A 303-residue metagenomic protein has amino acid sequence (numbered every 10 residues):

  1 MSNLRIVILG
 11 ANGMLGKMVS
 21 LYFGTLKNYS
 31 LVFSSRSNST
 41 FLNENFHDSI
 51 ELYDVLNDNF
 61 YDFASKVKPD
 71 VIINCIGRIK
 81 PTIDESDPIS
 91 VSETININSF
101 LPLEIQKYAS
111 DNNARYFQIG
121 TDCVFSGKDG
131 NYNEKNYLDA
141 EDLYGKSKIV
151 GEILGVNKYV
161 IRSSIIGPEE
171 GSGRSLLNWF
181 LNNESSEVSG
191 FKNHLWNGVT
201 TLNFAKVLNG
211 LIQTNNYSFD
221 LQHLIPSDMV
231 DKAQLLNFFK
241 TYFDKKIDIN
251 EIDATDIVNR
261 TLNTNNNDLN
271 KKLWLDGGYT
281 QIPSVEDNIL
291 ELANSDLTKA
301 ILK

Functional and structural regions predicted by a protein language model:
L4-L26: N-terminal Rossmann NAD(P)H-binding glycine-rich loop of SDR-like oxidoreductase domains
L52-I97: NAD(P)H-binding glycine-rich loop region in Rossmannoid oxidoreductase-like domains and their noncatalytic homologs
P81, Q118-N131, L143, I165-G171: Conserved catalytic-site region of short-chain dehydrogenase/reductase
I89, E93-E104, K135-L138, D142 (+1 more regions): Glycine-rich NAD(P)-binding loop of the Rossmann-fold in SDR/ketoreductase-type enzymes
P102-D139: Conserved Rossmann-fold NAD(P)-dependent oxidoreductase catalytic core, especially the SDR/UDP-sugar
E141, I153-N203, N209-G210: NAD(P)-dependent short-chain dehydrogenase/reductase
A205-G210, T214-R260, N265, A300-K303: Mid/C-terminal beta-alpha module of Rossmann-like enzyme folds, strongest in SDR-family dehydrogenases/epimerases
L275, P283-K303: Amphipathic terminal alpha-helices
